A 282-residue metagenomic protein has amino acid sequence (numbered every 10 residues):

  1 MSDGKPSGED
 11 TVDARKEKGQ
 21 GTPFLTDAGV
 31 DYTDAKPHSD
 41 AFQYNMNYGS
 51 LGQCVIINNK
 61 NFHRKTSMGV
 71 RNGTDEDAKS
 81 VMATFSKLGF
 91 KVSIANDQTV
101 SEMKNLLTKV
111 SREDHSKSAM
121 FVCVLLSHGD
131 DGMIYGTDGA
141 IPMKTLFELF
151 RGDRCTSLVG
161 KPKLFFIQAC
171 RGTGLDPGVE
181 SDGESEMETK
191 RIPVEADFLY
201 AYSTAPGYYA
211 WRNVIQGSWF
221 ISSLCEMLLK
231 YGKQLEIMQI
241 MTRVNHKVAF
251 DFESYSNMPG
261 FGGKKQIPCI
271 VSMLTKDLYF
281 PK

Functional and structural regions predicted by a protein language model:
M1-K282: Cysteine endopeptidase catalytic domains of the caspase/legumain-like
